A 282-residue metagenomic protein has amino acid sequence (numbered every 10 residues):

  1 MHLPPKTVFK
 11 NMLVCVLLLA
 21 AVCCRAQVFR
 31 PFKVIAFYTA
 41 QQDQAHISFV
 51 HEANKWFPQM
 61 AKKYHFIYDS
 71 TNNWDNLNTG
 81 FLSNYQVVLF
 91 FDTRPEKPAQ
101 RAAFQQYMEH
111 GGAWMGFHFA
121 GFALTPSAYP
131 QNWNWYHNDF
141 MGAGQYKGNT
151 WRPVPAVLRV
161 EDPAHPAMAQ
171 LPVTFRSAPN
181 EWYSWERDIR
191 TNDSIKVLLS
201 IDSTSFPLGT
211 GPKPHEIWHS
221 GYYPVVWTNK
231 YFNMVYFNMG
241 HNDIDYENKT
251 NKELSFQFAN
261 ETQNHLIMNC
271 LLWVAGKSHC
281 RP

Functional and structural regions predicted by a protein language model:
M1-F29: Bacterial Sec-dependent N-terminal signal peptides
Q27-F32, S48, W56-Q59, K63 (+3 more regions): Extracellular ligand-binding/catalytic regions of CAZymes and related secreted enzymes and adhesion modules
Q27-V28, K33-L124: Helical hinge/lid and interdomain linker segments adjacent to catalytic or ligand-binding clefts that mediate domain
Q41-Q42, N76, P95, G121-A123 (+3 more regions): Short, solvent-exposed loop/turn segments at secondary-structure junctions
H51, K55, P98, A102 (+2 more regions): A structural signal for well-ordered alpha-helical segments within the folded catalytic domains of diverse enzymes
R94-V173: A glycine-rich, often tryptophan-bearing local segment used as a flexible ligand/cofactor-contacting loop or short
S127, P179, Y246-K249: A short, polar/proline- and glycine-enriched secondary-structure boundary/capping micro-motif
N149-Y236: Catalytic beta-strand/loop cores that center a nucleophilic Ser/Cys/Thr and support acyl-enzyme chemistry
